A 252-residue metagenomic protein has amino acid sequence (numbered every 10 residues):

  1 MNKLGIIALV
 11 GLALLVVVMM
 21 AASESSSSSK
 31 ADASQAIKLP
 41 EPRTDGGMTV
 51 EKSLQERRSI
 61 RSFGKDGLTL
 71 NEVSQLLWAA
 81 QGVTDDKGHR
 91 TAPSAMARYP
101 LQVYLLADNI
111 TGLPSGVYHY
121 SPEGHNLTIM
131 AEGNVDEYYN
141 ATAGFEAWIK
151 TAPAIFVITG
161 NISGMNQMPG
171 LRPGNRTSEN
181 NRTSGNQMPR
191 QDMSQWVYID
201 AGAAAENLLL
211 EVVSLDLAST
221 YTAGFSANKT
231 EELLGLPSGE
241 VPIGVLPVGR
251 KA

Functional and structural regions predicted by a protein language model:
M1-L12: N-terminal Sec-pathway targeting helices
L4, S26, T230-E231: A solvent-exposed interaction/effector surface
L9, L15-A152, N180-T183: N-terminal amphipathic, basic helical "cap/leader" segment at the start of enzyme domains
R43, I158-I162, R250: Short, small-residue-rich loop/turn micro-motifs
R57, L76, V103, A154-Q167 (+2 more regions): Small-aliphatic-rich amphipathic alpha-helix that forms the alpha element of a beta-alpha
H119, I155-V157, V245: Conserved hydrophobic/aromatic beta-strand scaffold that supports enzyme active sites
G235-A252: A glycine-rich helix N-cap at a beta->alpha junction
